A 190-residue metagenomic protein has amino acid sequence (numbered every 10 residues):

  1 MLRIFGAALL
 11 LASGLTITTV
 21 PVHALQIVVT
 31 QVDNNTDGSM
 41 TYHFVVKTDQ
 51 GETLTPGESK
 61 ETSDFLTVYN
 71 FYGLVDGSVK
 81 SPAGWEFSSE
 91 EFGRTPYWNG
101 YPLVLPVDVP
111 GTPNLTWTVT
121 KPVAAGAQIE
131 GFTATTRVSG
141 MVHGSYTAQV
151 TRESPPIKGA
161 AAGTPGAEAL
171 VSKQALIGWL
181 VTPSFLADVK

Functional and structural regions predicted by a protein language model:
M1-I4: Positively charged n-region of N-terminal signal peptides that target proteins for export
G6-T16: Bacterial N-terminal signal peptides
T18-A24: Sec/Tat signal peptide C-region and signal peptidase I cleavage site
L25-V189: Extracellular or exported targeting regions of proteins
